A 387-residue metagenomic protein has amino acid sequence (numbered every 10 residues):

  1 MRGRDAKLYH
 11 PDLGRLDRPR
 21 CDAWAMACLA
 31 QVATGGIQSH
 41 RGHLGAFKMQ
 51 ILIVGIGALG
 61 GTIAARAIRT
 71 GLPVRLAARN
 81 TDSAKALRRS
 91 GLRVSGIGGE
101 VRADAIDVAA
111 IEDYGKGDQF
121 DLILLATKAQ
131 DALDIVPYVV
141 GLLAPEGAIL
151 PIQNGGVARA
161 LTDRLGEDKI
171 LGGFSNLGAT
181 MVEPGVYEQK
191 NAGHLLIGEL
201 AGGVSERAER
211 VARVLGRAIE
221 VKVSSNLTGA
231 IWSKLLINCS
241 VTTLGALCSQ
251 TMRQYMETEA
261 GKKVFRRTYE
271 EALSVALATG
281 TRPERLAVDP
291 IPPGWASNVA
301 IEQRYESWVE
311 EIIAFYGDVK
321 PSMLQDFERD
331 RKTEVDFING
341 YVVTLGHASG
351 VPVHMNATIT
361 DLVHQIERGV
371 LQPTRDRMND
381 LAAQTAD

Functional and structural regions predicted by a protein language model:
L8, L13-L16, L29, L44: Leucine-biased recognition of intrinsically disordered, low-complexity hydrophobic segments
D12, Q31, R266-D387: NAD(P)-dependent Rossmann-like dehydrogenase/reductase catalytic/cofactor-binding core
Q38-K48: Short, Lys/Arg-enriched N-terminal segments with co-localized hydrophobic residues within the first ~10-30 amino acids
F47-E100: NAD(P)+-binding Rossmann beta1-loop-alpha1 motif at the extreme N-terminus of oxidoreductases
V101-E188: Rossmann-like NAD(P)(H) cofactor-binding subdomain of soluble oxidoreductases
L142, R164-K169, E188-D289: Internal alpha-helical scaffold of NAD(P)-dependent oxidoreductase catalytic cores
